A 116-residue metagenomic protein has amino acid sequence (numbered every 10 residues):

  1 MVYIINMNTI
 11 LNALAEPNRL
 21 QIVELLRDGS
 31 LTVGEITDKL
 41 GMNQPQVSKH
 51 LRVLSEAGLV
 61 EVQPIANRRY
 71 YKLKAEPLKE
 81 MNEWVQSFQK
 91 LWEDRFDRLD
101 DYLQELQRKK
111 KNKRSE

Functional and structural regions predicted by a protein language model:
M1-N8, L25-K39, Q44, E56-E61 (+1 more regions): C-terminal regulatory/oligomerization modules of transcriptional regulators
A13-N18: Short helix-coil-helix linker/hinge
L20-I22: Pre-recognition alpha-helix immediately N-terminal to the DNA-recognition helix within helix-turn-helix or winged-helix
L51-R52: Short, hydrophobic-biased segments on the C-terminal half of alpha helices that form "recognition helices"
P64-Y70: Short, Lys/Arg-rich nucleic-acid/phosphate-binding segment
